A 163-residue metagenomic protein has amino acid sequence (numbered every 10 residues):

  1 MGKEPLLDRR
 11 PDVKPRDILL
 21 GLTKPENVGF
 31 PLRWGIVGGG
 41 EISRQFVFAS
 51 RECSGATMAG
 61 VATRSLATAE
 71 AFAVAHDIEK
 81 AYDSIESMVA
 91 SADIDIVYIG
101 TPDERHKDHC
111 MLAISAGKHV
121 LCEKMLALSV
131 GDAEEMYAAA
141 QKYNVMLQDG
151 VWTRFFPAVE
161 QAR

Functional and structural regions predicted by a protein language model:
G2-H76: N-terminal Rossmann-like dinucleotide-binding module
V37, E123, G150: Short hydrophobic "strand-cap" motifs at the C-terminus of beta-strands
S43, A69, H106, C110 (+2 more regions): A general structural signal for well-ordered alpha-helical segments in protein cores
A56, D95, K118, Y143-M146: Short, well-ordered coil/turn segments that N-cap beta-strands
S65, P102, M125, V151-R154: Structured beta->alpha junctions
E70, I85-V89, R163: Short hydrophobic/charged patches on amphipathic alpha-helices used for structural packing and interfaces
E79-A139: Beta-loop-alpha module in the N-terminal Rossmann-like domain of NAD(P)-dependent dehydrogenases, especially those
L128-R163: A contiguous active-site-proximal alpha/beta segment in oxidoreductase catalytic domains
